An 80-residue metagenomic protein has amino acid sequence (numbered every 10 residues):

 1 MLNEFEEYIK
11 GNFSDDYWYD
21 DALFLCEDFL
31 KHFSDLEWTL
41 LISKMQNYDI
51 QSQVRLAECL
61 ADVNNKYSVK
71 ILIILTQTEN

Functional and structural regions predicted by a protein language model:
M1-Y8, K31-Q46, N65-Q77: Amphipathic alpha-helical scaffolding segments comprising HEAT/armadillo-like alpha-solenoid repeats
S14-H32, S43, V54-N65, I74-Q77: Structural detector for internal amphipathic alpha-helices that build alpha-solenoid repeat scaffolds
